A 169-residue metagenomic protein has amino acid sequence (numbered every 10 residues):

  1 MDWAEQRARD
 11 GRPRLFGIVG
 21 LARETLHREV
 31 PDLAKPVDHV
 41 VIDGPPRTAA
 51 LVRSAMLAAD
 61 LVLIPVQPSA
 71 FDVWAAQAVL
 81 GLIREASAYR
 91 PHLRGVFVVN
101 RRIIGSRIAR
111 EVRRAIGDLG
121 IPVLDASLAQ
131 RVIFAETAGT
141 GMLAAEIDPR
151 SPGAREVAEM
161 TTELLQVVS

Functional and structural regions predicted by a protein language model:
M1-V41, P46, R53, Y89 (+2 more regions): P-loop/Walker-type NTP enzyme "switch/lid" segment
D32-A34, A49-A70: Inter-motif core of Ras-like GTPase G domains
A76-H92, N100: Conserved C-terminal guanine-recognition region of P-loop GTPase G domains, centered on the G4
A86-G95, G105-I108, P122-L124: Short, structured loop/turn "capping" segments at alpha-beta junctions
I103, R114-M142: Beta-strand-loop-alpha "switch" segments that mediate conformational coupling across diverse proteins
G141-S169: NTP-binding/hydrolysis catalytic cores, primarily Walker-type P-loop NTPases
